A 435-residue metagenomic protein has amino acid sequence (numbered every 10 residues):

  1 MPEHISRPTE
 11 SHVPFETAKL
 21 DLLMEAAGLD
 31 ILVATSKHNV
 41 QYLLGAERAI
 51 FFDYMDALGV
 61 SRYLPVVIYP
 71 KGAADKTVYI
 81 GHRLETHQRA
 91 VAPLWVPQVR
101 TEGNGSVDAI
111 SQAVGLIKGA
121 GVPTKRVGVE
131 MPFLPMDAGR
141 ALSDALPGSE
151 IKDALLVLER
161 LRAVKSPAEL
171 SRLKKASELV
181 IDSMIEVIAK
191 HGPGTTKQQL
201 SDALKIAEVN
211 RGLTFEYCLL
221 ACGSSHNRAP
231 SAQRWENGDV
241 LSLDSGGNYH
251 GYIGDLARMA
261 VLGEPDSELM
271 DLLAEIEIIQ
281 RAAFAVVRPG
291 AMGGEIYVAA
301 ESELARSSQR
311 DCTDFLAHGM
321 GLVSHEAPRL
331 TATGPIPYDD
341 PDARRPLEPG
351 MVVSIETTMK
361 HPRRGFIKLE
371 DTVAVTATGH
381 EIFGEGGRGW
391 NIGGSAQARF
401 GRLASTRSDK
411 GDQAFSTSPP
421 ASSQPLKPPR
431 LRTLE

Functional and structural regions predicted by a protein language model:
M1-E435: Active-site neighborhoods and metal-handling regions in enzymes and metal-associated proteins
